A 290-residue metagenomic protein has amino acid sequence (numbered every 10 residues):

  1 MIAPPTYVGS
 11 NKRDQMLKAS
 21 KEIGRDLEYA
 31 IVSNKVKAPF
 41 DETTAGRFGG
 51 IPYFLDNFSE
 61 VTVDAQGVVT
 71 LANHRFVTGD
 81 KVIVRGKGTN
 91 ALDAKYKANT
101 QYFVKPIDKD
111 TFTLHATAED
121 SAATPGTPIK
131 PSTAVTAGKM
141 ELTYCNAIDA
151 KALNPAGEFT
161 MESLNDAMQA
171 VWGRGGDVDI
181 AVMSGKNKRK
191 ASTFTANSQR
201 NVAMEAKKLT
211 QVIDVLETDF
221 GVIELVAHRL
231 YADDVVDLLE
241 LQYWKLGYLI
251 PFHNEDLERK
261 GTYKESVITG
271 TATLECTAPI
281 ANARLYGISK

Functional and structural regions predicted by a protein language model:
M1-V68, R75-T78, K139-K290: Flexible, glycine/threonine- and acidic-rich loop/arm segments that mediate assembly and lattice contacts in viral
F58-I148: Small/polar beta-strand repeat architecture
